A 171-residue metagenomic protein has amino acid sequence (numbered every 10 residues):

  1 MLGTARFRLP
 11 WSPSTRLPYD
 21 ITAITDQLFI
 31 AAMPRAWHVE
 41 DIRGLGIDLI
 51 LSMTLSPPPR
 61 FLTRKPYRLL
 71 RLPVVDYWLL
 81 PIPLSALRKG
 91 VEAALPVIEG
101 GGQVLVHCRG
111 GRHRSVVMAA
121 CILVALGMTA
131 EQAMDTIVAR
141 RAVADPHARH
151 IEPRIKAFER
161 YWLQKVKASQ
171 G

Functional and structural regions predicted by a protein language model:
M1-S14: Short, compositionally biased "basic patch" segments
R6-L9, E92, R114: Intrinsically disordered, low-complexity segments enriched in polar/charged residues with Gly/Pro, especially when
P13-Q103, V124-K156, W162: Cysteine-based protein phosphatase catalytic domain of the PTP/DSP
G101-A120, V124: A phosphate-binding catalytic loop at a beta-strand-loop-alpha-helix junction that coordinates phosphoryl groups
S115-V117, A157, A168: Sequence-pattern detector for short linear motifs and compositional/periodic biases rather than a specific fold
R160-G171: C-terminal domain-closing interface element
